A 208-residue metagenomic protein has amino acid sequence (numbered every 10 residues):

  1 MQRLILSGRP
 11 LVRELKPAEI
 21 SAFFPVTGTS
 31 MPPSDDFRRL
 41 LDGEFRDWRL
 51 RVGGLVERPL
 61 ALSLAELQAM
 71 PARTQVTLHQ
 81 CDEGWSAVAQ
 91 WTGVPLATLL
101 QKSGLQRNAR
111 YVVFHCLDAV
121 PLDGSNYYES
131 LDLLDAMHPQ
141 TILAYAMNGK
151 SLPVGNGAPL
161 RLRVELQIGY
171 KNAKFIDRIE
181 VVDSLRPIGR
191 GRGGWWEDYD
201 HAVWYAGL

Functional and structural regions predicted by a protein language model:
M1-L208: Structured, non-membrane catalytic/scaffold regions adjacent to prosthetic-group chemistry
